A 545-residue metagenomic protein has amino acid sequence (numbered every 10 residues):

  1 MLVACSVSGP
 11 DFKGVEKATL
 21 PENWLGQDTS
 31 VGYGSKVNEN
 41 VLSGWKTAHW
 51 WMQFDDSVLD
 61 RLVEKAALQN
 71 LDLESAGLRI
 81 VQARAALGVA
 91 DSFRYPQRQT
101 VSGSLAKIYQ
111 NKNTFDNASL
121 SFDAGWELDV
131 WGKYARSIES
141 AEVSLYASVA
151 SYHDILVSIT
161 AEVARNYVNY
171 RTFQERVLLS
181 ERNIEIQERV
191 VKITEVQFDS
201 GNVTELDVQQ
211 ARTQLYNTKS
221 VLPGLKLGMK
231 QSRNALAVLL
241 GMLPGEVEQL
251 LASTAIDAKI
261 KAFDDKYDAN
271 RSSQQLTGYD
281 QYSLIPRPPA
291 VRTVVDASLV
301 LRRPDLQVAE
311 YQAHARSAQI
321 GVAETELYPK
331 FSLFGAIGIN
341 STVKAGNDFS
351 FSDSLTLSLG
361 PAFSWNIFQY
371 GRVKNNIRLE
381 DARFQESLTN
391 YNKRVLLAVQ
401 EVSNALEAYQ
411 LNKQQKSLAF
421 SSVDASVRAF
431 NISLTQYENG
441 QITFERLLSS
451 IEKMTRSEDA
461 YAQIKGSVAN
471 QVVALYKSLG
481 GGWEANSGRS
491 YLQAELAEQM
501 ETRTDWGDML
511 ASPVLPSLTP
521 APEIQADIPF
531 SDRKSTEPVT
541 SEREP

Functional and structural regions predicted by a protein language model:
M1-V3: Sec-dependent bacterial lipoprotein signal peptides
S6-G9, K13: Bacterial signal peptide processing site
E39-V41, W45-F54, L59, E64 (+7 more regions): Small/polar, glycine/serine/threonine/aspartate-rich low-complexity segments that form flexible
V63, S75-A90, I155, I159-R182 (+9 more regions): Amphipathic alpha-helical coiled-coil segments
K65-E74, R84-R98, Y109-N111, D123-S140 (+9 more regions): A glycine-/polar-enriched beta->alpha junction
Y134, V143, A150-V295, A408 (+5 more regions): Periplasmic alpha-helical coiled-coil/stalk elements that build and connect Gram-negative outer-membrane
V149, V238-L243, A474-E484, S517-A526: Long amphipathic alpha-helical coiled-coil segments
E458-T504: A contiguous, mid-protein "functional segment" used to position or interact with cofactors/ions or partner subunits
